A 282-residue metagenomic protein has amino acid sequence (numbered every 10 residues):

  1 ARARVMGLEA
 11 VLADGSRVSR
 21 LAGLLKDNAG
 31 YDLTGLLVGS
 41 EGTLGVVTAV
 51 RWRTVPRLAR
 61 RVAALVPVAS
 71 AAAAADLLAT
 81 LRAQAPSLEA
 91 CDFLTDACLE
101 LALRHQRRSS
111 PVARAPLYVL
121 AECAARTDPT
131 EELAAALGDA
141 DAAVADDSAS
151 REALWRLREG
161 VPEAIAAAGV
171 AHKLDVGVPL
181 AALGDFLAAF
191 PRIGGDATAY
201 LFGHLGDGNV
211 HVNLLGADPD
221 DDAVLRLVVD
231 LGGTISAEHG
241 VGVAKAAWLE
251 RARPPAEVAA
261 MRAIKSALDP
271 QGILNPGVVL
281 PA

Functional and structural regions predicted by a protein language model:
A1-D92, I273-L274: FAD-binding subdomain of flavoenzyme oxidoreductases
S16, A246-A282: Activity-critical C-terminal alpha-helical subdomain
S16-V38, G195, D218-G232, R262-K265: Short, hydrophobic/aliphatic alpha-helical segments
G42, V212, D269: Conserved, mostly hydrophobic/aromatic
W52, P56, V62-V68, A73-L227 (+1 more regions): C-terminal substrate-recognition/cap domain of FAD-linked oxidoreductases
A64, A171, V243-E250: Short beta-alpha connecting loops at secondary-structure transitions that line or flank enzyme active sites
D96, V243, L280: Positions that flank functional sites
T234-V241, P276-G277: Short acidic/histidine-rich active-site segments
